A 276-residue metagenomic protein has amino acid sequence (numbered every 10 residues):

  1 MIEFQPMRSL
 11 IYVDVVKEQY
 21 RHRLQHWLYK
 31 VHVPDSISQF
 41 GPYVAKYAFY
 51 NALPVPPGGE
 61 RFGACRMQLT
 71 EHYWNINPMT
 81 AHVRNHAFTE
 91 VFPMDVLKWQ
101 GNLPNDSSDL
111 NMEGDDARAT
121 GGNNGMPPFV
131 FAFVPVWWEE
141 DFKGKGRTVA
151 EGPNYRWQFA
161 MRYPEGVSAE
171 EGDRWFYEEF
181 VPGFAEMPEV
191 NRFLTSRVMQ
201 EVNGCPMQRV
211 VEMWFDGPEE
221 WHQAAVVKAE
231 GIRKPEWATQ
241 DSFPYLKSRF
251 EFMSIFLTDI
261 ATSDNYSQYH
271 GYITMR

Functional and structural regions predicted by a protein language model:
M1-R276: Macromolecular interaction modules
